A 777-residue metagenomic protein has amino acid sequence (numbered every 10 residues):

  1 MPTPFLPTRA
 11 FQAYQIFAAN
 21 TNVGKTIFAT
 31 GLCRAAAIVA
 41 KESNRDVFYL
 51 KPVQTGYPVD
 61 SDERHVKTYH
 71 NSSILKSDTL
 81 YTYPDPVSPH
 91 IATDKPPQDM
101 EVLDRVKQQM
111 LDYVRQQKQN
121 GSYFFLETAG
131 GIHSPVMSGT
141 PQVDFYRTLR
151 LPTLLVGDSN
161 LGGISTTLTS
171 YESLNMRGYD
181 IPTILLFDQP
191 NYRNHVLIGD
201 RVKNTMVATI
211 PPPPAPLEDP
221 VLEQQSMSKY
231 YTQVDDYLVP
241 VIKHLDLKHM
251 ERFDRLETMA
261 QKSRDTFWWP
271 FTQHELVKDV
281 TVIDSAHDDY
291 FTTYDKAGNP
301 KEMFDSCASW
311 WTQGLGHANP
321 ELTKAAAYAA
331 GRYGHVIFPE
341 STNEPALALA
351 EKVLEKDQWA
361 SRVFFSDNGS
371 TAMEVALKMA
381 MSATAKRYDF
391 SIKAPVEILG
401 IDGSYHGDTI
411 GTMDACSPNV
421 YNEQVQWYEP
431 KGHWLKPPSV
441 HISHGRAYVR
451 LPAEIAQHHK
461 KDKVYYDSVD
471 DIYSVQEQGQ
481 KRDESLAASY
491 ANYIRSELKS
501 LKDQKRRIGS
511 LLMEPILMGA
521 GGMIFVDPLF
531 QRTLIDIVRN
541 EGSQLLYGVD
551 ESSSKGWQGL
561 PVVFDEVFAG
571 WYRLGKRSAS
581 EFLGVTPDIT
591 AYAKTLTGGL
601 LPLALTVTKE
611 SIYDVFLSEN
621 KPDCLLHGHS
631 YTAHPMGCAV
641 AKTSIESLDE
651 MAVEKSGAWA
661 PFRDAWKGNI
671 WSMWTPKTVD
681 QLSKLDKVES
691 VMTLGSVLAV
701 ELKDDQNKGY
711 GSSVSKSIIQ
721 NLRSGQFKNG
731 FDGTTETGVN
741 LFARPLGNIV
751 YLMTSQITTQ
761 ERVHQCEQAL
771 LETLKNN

Functional and structural regions predicted by a protein language model:
M1-A10, H249-E251: Eukaryotic N-terminal targeting leaders
P7-Q15, I27-D104, Q109-Q116: N-terminal phosphate/diphosphate-binding loop that engages ATP/GTP or pyrophosphate donors across diverse enzyme folds
V23-G24: Conserved glycine(s) of the Walker
S61-H70, R193-T205, Q225, K229 (+1 more regions): Short, aromatic/basic amphipathic alpha-helical patches
P89-V136, K461, A487-A491: Phosphate-binding/switch loop-helix module in NTP-utilizing enzymes
Y123, T128-A208: Conserved catalytic-core segment of NTP-binding enzymes
E172-R252: C-terminal lobe/tail of nucleotide-utilizing enzymes
E251-N777: Conserved N-terminal phosphate-binding loop of PLP-dependent enzymes in the Aspartate aminotransferase
